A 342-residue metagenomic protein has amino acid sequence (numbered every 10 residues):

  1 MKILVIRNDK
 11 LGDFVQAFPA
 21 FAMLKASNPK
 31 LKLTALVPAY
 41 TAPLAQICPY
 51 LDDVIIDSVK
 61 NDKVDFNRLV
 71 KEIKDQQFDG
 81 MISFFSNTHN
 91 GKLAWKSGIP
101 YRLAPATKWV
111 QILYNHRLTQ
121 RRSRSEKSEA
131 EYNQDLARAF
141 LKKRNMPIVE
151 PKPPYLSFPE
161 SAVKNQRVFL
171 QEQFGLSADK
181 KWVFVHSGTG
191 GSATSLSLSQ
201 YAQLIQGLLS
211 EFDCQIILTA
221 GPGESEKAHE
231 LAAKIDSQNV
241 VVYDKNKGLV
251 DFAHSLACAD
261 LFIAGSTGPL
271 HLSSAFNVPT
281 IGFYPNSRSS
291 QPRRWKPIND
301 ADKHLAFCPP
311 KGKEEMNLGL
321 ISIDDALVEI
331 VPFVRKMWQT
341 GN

Functional and structural regions predicted by a protein language model:
M1-N342: Catalytic machinery of carbohydrate-active enzymes, primarily nucleotide-sugar-dependent glycosyltransferases
